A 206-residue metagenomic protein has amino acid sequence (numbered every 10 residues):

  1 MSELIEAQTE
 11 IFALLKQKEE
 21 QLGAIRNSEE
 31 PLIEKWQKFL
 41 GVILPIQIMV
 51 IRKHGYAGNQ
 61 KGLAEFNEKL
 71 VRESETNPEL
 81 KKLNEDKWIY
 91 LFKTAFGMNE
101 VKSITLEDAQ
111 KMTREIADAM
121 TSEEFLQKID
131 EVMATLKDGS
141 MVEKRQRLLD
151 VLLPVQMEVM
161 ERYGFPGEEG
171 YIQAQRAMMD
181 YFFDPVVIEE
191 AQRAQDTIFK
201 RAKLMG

Functional and structural regions predicted by a protein language model:
S2-G206: Terminal, compositionally biased segments used for targeting/anchoring and flexible tails
